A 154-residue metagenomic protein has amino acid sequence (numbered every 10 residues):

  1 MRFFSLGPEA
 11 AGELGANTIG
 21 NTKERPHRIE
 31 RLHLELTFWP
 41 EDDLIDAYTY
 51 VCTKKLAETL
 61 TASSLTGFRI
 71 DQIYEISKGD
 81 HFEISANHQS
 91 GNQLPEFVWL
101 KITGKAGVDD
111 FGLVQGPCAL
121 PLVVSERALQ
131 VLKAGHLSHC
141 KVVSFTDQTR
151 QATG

Functional and structural regions predicted by a protein language model:
M1-G154: Acidic (Asp/Glu-rich) sequence patches and key acidic residues that form negatively charged surfaces used
